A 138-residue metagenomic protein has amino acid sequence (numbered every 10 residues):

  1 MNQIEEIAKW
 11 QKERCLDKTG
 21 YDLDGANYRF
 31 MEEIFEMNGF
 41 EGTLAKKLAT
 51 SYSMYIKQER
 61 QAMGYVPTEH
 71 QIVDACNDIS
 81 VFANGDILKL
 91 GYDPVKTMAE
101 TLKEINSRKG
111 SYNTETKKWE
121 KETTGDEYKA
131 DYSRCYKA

Functional and structural regions predicted by a protein language model:
M1-C76, S80-A138: Flexible "arm" and connector segments at domain edges
